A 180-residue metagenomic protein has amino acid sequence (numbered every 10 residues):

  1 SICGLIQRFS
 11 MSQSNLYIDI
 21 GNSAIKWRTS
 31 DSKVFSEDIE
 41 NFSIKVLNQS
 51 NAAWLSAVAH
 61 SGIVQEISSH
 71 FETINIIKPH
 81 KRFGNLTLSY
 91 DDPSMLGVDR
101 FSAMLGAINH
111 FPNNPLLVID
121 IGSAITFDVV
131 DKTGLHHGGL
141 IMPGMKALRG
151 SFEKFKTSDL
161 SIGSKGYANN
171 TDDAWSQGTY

Functional and structural regions predicted by a protein language model:
I6-G84: N-terminal glycine/serine-rich phosphate-binding loop of ATP-dependent small-molecule kinases, especially carbohydrate
M11-D31, A107, N114-H136, F152: Gly/Thr-rich phosphate-binding beta-strand-loop-beta motif of the actin/hexokinase/Hsp70
S12, N85-L116: Conserved phosphate-binding catalytic cores of ATP/NTP-utilizing and phosphoryl-transfer enzymes
K45-V46, N85-Y90, L148-E153: Short, charged, surface-exposed secondary-structure boundary motifs
R82-L88, G166-N169: Short, basic/glycine-rich phosphate-binding loops at helix/coil junctions that contact nucleotide phosphates
N114-I119, H137, S158-Y167: Short, structured loop/turn "capping" segments at alpha-beta junctions
M142-Y180: Active-site rim beta-loop-alpha module in soluble metabolic enzymes
